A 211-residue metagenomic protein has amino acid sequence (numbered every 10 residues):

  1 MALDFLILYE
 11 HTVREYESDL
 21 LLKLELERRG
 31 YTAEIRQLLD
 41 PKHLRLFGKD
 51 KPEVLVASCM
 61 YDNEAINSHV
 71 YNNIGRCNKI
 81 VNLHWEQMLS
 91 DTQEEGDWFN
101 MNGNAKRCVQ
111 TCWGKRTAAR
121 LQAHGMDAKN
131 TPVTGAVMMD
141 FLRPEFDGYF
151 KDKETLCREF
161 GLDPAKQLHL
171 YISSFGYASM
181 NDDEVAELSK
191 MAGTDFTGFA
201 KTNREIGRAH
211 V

Functional and structural regions predicted by a protein language model:
L3-F150, Y171-A178: Active-site and donor-binding regions of nucleotide-sugar-utilizing enzymes
E145-H210: Conserved catalytic-core segment of nucleotide-activated headgroup transferases in glycan assembly
